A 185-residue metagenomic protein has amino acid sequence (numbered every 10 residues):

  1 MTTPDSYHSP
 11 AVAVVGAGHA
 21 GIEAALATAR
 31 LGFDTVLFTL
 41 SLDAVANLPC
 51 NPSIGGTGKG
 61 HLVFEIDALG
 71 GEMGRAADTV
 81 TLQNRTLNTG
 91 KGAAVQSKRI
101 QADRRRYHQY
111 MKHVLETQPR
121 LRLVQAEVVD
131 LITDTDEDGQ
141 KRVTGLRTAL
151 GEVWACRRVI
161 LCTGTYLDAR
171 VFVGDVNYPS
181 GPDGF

Functional and structural regions predicted by a protein language model:
P4, H8, L26-I132, L150 (+1 more regions): Conserved N-terminal/central alpha/beta ligand/cofactor-binding core
D5-A20: Beta1/beta-strand and adjacent pyrophosphate-binding region of the FAD-binding site in flavoprotein oxidoreductases
H8-P10, R147-R158: Core beta-strand elements of the Rossmann-like FAD/NAD(P) dinucleotide-binding domain in flavoenzyme oxidoreductases
S9, L31-G32, R142, A155: Short, well-ordered loop/turn elements at secondary-structure boundaries
G18, E137, E152, T165-Y166: Flexible, active-site-proximal loop/turn residues at the rims of small-molecule/cofactor binding pockets and catalytic
I132-V153: Conserved beta-strand-loop-beta-strand element in the redox core of flavoprotein oxidoreductases
